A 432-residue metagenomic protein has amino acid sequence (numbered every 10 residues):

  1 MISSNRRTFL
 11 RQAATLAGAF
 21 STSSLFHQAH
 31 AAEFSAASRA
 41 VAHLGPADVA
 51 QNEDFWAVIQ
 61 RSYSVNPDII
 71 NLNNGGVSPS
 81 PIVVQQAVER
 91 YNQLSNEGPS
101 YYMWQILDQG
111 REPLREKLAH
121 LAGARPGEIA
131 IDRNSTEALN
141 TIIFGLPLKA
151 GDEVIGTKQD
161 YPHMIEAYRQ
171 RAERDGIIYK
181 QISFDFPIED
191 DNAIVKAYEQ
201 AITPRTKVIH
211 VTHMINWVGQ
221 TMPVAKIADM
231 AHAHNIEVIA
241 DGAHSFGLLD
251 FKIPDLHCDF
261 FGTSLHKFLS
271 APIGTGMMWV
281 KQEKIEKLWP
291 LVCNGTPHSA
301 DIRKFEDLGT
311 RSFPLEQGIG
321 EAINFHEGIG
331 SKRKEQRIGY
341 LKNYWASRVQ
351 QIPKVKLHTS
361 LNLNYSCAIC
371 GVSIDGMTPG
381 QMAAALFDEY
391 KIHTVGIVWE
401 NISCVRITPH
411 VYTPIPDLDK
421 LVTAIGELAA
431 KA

Functional and structural regions predicted by a protein language model:
I2-A432: Pyridoxal 5′-phosphate
